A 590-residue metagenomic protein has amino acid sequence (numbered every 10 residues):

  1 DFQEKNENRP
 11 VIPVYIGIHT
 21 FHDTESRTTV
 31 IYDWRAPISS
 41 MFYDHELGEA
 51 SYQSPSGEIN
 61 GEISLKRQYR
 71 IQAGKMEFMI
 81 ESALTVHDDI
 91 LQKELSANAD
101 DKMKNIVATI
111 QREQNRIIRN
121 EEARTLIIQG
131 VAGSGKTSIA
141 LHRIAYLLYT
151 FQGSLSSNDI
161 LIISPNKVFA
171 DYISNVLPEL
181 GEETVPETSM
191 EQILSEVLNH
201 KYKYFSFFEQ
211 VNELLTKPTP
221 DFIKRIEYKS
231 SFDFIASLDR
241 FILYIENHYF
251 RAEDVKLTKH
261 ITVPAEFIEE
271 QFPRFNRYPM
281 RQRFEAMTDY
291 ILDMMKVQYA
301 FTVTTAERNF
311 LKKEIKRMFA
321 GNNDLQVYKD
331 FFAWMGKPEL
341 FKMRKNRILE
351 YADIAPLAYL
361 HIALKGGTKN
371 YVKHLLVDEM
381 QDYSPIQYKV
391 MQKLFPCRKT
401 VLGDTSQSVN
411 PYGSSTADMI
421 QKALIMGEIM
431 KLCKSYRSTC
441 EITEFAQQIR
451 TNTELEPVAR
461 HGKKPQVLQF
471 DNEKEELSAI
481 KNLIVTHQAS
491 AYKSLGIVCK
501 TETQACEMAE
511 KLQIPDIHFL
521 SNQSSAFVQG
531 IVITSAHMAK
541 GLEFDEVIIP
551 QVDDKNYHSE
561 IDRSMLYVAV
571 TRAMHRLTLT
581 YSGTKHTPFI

Functional and structural regions predicted by a protein language model:
D1-K93: N-terminal accessory nucleic-acid engagement/regulatory domains that precede and modulate ATP-driven motor cores
A108-N120: Pre-Walker A adenine-sensing motif
E122-L126: Pre-Walker A (Motif I) flank of P-loop NTPase domains
I128-G130: Hydrophobic anchor at the beta1->P-loop junction of P-loop NTPases
G133: Walker A (P-loop) phosphate-binding loop of P-loop NTPases
K136-T137: Conserved lysine of the Walker
L148-L376, D382-V390, R398: Alpha-helical nucleic-acid-binding subdomain of P-loop helicases immediately C-terminal to the Walker A/P-loop
G153-S154, N158, K167-E183, T188-S195 (+4 more regions): Conserved helicase motor core of SF1/SF2 NTP-dependent helicases
